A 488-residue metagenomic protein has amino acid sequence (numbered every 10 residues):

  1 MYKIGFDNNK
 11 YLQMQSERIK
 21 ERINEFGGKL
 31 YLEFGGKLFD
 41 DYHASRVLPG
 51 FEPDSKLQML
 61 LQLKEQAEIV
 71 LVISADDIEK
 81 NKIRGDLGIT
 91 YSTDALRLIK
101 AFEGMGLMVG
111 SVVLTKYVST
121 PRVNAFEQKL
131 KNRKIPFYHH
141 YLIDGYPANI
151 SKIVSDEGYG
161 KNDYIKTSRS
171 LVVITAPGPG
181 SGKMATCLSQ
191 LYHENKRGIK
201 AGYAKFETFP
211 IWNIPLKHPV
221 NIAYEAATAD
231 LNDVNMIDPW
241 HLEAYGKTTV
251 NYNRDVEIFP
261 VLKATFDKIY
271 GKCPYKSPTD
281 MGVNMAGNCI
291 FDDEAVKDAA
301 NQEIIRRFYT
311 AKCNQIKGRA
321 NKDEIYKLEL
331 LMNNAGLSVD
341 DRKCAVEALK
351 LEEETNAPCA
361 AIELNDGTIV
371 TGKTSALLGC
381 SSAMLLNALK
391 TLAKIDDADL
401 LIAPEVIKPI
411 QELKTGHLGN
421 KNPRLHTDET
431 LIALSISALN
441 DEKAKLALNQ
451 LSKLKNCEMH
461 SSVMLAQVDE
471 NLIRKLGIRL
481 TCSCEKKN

Functional and structural regions predicted by a protein language model:
M1-T175, Q190-L351, N356-A357, L364-D366 (+2 more regions): Flexible phosphate-sensing "switch/lid" loops adjacent to ATP/NTP-binding sites across phosphate-transfer
G178-P179: The conserved Walker
T186: Hydrophobic positions on the alpha1 helix immediately C-terminal to the Walker A/P-loop
K373-S375: Short clusters of small/polar residues that mark proteolytic maturation junctions
L377-A393: A short, polar/charged loop-to-alpha-helix boundary motif
T391-P423: Short HxH-centered metal-ligating active-site micro-motif
